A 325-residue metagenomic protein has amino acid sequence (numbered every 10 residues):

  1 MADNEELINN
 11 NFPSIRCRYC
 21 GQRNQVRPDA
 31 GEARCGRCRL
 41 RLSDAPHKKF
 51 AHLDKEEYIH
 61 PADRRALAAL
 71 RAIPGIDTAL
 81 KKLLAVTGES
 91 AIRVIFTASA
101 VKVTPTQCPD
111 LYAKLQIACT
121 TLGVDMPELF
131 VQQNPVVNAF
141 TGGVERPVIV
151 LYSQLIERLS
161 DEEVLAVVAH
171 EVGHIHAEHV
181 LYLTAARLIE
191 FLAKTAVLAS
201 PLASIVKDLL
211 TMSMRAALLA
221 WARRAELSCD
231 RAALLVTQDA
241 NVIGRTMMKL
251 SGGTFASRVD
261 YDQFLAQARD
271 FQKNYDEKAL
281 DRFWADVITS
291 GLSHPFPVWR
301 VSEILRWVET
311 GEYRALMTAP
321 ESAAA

Functional and structural regions predicted by a protein language model:
M1-G142, R215-L218, T254-F255, N274-D286 (+2 more regions): Hydrophobic or amphipathic, alpha-helical segments that drive membrane association/targeting
L7, S99, T106-Y112, A118-V124 (+1 more regions): Short helix/loop segments within enzyme catalytic domains that coordinate or immediately flank catalytic cofactors
T106, L151-A166: Short pre-active-site segment immediately N-terminal to the catalytic Zn-binding motif
L115, L151, C229, F296: Residue-level signature of catalytic and energy-coupling elements of molecular machines, predominantly ATP/GTP-dependent
L159, V168-A177, S228, A232: Active-site His/Glu-centered metal-binding helix of metallohydrolases
V172-F191, S200: Catalytic Zn2+-binding segment of zinc metalloproteases
L188-L192, T246-G253, I304-W307, A319: Short acidic/histidine-centered micro-motifs embedded in hydrophobic/aromatic stretches that mark compact functional
